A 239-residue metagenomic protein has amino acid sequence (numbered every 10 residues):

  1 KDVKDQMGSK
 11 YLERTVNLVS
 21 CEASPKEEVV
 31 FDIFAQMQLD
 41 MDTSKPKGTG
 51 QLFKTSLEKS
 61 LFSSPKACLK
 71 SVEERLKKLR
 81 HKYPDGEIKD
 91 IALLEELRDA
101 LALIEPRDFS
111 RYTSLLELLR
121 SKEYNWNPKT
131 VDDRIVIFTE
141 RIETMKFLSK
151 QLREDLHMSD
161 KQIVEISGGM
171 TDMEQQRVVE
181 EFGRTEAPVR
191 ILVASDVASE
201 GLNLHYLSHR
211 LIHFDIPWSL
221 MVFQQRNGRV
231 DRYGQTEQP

Functional and structural regions predicted by a protein language model:
K1-H81: Inter-lobe coupling linker of SF2 helicases/translocases
V30, D40-T43, P106-E140: Conserved interdomain hinge at the start of the Helicase C-terminal
A92-L118, I166, T185: Glycine-rich phosphate-binding "P-loop"
E140-R141, S195: Helix N-cap/beta->alpha junction signal
R141-E165: Conserved helicase motor "Helicase C" RecA-like lobe of SF1/SF2 P-loop NTPases
Q162-S195: Conserved helicase ATPase core of P-loop NTP-dependent helicases/translocases
L202-D215: A short beta-strand element within the Helicase C-terminal
V230-P239: Conserved segment of the helicase C-terminal RecA-like domain
